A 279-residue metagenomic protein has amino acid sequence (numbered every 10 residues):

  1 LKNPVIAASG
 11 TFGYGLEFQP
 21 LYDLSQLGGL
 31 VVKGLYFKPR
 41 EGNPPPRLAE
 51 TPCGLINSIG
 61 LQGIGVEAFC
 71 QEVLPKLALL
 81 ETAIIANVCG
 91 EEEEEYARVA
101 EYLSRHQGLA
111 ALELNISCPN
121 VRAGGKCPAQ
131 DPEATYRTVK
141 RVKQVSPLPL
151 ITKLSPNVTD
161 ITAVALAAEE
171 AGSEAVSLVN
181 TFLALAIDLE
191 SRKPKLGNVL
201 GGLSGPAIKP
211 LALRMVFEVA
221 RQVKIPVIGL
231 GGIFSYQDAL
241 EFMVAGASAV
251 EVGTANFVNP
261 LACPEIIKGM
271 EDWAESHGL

Functional and structural regions predicted by a protein language model:
L1-I84, C89-E91: N-terminal capping/small domains of soluble enzymes
G10-T11, G231-I233: Active-site metal-binding loops of divalent metal-dependent hydrolases
P20, L24, G29, E91-I228 (+2 more regions): Alpha/beta enzyme core
Y36-E41, P119-V121, L183-A186, F257-N259: Short gly/pro/ser/thr-enriched loop/turn and capping motifs at secondary-structure boundaries
G42-P52, I187-G201, M243, A255-L279: C-terminal helical cap(s) of enzyme catalytic domains, especially alpha/beta-barrels
I56-I64, G201-A212, E275-L279: Short, basic, helix/turn surface patches
L77, S104-Q107, K143-S146, M270-H277: Structural signal for hydrophobic packing residues in well-ordered secondary-structure cores of soluble enzyme domains
